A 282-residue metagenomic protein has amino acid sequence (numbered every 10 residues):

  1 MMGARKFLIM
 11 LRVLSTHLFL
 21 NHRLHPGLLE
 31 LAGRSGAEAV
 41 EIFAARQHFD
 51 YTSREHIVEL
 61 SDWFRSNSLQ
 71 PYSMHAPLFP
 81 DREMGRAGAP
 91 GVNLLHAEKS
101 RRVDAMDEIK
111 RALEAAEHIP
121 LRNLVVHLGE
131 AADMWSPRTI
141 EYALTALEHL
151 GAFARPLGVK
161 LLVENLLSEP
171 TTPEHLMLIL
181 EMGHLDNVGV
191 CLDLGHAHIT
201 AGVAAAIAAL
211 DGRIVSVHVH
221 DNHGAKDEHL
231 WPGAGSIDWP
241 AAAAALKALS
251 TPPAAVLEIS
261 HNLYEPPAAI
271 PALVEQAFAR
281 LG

Functional and structural regions predicted by a protein language model:
M1-R111, E117, R155, E275-G282: N-terminal pre-domain/capping segments
R5, P26, E83-G189: Active-site acidic/histidine proton-transfer and metal-coordination neighborhood in alpha/beta enzyme cores
R5-R12, H22-G36, P170-G282: Histidine-acidic metal/acid-base catalytic patches
S15-F19, F43-A45, A76-F79, G129-A131 (+4 more regions): Active-site beta-loop-alpha junctions enriched in small/polar residues
E41, S73, V125, L162 (+3 more regions): Conserved beta-strand positions in the central sheet of alpha/beta enzyme cores
S53-H56, E98-A105, S136-T139, A143 (+3 more regions): Residue-level preference for long, well-ordered alpha-helices that form the structural scaffold of enzyme catalytic
E59-A76, L144-P156, M182-L185, W239-A242: Alpha-helix-loop-beta-strand connector modules within alpha/beta enzyme cores
L69, L121, V159, L249-P253: A short helix->loop->beta-strand "cap" motif at the edges of active sites that frequently abuts
